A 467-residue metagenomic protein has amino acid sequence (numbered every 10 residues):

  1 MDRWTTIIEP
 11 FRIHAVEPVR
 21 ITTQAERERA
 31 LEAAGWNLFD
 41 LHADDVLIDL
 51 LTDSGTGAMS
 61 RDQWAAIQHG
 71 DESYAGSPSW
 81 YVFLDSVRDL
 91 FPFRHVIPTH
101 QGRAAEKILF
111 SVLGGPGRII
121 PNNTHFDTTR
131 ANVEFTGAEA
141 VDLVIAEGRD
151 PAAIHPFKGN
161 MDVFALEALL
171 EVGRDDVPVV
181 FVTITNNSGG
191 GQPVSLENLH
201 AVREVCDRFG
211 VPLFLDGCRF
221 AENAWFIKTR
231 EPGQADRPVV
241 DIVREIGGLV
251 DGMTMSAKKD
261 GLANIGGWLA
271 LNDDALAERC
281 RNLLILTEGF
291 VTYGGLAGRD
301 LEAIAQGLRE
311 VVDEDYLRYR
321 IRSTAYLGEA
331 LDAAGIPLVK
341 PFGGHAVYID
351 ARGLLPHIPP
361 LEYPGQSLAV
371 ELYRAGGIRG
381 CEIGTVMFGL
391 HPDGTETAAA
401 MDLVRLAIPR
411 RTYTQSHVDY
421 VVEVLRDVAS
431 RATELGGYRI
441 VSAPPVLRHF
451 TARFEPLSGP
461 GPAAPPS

Functional and structural regions predicted by a protein language model:
D2-W36, I48-G57, Q63, E72-V96 (+2 more regions): Conserved PLP-enzyme active-site core in the AAT-like
R20-T23, S367-R374, R426-V428: C-terminal, active-site-flanking charged/polar segments
T185-N187, R352, P409-R411: Short strand-loop junctions, especially beta-strand C-caps/beta-turns that link beta-sheets to coils or alpha-helices
G267, H345-I349, D402-I408: A generic structural motif
A277-E278, P356-P364, R411-Y420: Short, conserved charged micro-motifs
T292-L301, Q306-V370, R374-A400, G436-V446: Conserved small-domain helix->loop->beta segment predominantly found in fold-type I
V311, A375, M387-S467: PLP-dependent enzyme catalytic core of the Aspartate aminotransferase-like
